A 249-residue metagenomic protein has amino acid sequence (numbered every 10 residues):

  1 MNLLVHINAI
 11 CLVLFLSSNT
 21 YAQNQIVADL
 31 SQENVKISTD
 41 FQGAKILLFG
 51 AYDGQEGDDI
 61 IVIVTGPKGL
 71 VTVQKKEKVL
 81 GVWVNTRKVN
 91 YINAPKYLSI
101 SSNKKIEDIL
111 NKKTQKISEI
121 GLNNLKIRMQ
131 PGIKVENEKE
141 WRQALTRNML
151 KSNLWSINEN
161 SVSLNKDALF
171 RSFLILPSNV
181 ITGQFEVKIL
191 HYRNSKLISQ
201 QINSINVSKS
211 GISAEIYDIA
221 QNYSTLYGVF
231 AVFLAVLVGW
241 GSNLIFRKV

Functional and structural regions predicted by a protein language model:
N8-S17: Bacterial N-terminal signal peptides
Q23-F41: N-terminal edge beta-strand
L47-D53, F173-I175: Short edge beta-strand/loop segments characteristic of extracellular beta-sandwich folds
A51, V64-V89: Membrane-embedded segments
K78, V84-P177: Membrane-proximal low-complexity regions enriched in glycine and acidic/polar residues
I175, I198-G228: Short, aromatic-rich amphipathic segments at membrane interfaces that lie adjacent to a transmembrane helix or signal
N179-K209: Extended, hydrophilic extramembrane loops/domains of integral membrane proteins
T225, A235-V249: Juxtamembrane interface at the cytosolic side of transmembrane helices
